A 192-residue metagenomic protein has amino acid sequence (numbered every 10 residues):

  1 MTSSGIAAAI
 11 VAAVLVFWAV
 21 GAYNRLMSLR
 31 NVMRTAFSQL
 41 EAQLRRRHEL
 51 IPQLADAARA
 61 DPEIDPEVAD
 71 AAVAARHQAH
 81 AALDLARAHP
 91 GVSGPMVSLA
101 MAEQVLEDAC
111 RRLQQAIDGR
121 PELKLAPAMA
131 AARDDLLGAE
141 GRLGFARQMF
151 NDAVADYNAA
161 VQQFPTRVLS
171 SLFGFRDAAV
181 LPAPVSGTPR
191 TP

Functional and structural regions predicted by a protein language model:
T2-P192: A helix-centric hydrophobic-segment signal that preferentially recognizes long, alpha-helical stretches used
